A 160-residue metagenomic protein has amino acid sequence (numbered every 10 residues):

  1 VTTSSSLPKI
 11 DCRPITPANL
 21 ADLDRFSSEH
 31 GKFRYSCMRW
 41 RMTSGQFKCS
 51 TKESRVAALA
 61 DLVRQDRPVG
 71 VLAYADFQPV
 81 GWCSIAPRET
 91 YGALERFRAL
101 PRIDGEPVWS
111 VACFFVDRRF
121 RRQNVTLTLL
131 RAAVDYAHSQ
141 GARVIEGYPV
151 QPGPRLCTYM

Functional and structural regions predicted by a protein language model:
V1-G45: Conserved N-terminal entry element of GNAT/NAT acetyltransferase domains
D24-K32, C83, P87-A93, D135-A137: Short, solvent-exposed beta-strand-terminating loops
C37-V69: Active-site rim helix/loop that mediates acceptor-substrate recognition in acyltransferases
D61, Q65, Y74, Q78-D117 (+2 more regions): Conserved acyl-donor/pantetheine-binding loop and adjacent beta-alpha core of acyl/acetyltransferases and related
W109, L130, A137-T158: Conserved GNAT acetyl-CoA-binding A-motif
V111-V116, R122-H138: Conserved acetyl-CoA-binding loop-helix of GNAT-fold acetyltransferases
